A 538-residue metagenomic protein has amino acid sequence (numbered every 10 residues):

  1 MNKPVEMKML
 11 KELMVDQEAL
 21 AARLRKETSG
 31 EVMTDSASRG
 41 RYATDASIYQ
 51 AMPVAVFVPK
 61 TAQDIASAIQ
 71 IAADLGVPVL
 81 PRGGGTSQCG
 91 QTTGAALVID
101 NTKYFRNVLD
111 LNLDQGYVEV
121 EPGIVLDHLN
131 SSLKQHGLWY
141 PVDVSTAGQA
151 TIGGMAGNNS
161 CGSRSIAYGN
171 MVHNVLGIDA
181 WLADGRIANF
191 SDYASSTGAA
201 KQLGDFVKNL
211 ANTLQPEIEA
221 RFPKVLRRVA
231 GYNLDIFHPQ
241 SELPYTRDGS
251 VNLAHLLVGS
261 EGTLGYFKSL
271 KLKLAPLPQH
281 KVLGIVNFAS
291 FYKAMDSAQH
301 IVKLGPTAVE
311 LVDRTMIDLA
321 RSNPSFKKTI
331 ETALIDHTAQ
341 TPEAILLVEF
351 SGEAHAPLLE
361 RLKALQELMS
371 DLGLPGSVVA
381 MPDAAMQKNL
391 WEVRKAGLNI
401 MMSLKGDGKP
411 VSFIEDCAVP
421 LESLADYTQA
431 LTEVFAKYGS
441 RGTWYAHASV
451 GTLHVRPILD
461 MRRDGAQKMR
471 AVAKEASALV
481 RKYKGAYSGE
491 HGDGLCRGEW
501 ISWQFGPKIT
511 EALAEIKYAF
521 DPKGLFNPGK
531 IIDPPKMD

Functional and structural regions predicted by a protein language model:
M1-Q70, D74, G84-G116, S145 (+6 more regions): N-terminal flexible segment immediately upstream of the FAD-binding catalytic core in FAD-dependent oxidoreductases
K11-E12, L24, S47-V79, I99-T146 (+5 more regions): N-terminal glycine-rich flavin-associated loop
V32-S36, V58-P59, P78-G83, G90 (+15 more regions): General beta-strand structural signal in soluble alpha/beta enzymes
S38-R41, S87-G90, T146-G153, L226-F237 (+5 more regions): A glycine-rich phosphate-binding loop feature that marks nucleotide/adenosyl-phosphate handling sites
S87-Q88, M155-R164, S250-L274, A446-T452 (+4 more regions): Conserved phosphate/anionic-ligand binding catalytic regions in large, soluble enzymes, centered on
L129-K134, T146, S163-D184, V282 (+4 more regions): Phosphate/diphosphate-binding loops
D143, N159, R164, A200-P276 (+2 more regions): Conserved mixed alpha/beta core segments that line enzyme active sites in large multi-domain catalysts
K208-V251, D296, E310, M316-D318 (+4 more regions): Accessory "access/gating" subregions that flank catalytic or transport cores
